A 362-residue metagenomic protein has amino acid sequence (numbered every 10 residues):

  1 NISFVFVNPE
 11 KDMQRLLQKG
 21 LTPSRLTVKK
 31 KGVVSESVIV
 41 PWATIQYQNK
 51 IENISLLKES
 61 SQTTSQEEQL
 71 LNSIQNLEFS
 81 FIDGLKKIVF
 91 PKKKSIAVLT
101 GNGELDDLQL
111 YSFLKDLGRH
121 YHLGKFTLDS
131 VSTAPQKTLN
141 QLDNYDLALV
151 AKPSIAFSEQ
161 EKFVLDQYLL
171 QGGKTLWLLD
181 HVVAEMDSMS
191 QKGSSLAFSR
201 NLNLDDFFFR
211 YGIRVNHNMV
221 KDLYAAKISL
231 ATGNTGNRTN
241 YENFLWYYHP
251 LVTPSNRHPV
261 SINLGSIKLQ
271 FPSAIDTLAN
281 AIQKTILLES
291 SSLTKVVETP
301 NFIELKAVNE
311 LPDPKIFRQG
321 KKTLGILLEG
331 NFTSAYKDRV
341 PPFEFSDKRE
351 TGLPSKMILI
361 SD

Functional and structural regions predicted by a protein language model:
N1-I155, E159-K162, D180: Juxtamembrane extramembrane loops of integral membrane proteins
F79, F90, D106-D362: Acidic, S/T/G-rich, low-cysteine, solvent-exposed domains in lumenal/extracellular/periplasmic regions of secretory
